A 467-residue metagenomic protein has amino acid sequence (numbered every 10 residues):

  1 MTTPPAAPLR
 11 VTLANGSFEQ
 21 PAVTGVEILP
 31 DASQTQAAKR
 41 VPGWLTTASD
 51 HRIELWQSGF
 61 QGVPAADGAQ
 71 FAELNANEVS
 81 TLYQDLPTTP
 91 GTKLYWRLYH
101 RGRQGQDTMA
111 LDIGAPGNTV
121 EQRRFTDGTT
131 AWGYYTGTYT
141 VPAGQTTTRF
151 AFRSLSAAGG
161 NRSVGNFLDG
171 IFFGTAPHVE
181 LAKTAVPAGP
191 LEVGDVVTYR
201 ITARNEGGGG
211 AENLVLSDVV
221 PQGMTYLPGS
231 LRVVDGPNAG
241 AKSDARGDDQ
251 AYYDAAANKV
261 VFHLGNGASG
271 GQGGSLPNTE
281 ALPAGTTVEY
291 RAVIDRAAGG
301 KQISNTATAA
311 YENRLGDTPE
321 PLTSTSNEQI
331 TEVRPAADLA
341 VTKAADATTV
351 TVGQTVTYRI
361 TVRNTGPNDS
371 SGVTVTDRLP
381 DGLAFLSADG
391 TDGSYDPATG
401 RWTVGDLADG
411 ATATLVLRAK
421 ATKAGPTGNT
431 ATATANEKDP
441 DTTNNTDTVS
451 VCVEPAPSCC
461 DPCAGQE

Functional and structural regions predicted by a protein language model:
M1-T12, G174-E467: Exported/extracytosolic protein signature
P4-T92, R97-H100, Q104-G114, F125-G174: Aromatic (Trp/Tyr/Phe) and Gly/Pro-enriched flexible surface segments
F71-E73, L82-L86, E121-D127, T136-Y139 (+3 more regions): Beta-strand-rich interaction surfaces with strong enrichment in secreted/lumenal proteins
L111-T119, V219-G223: Short edge-strand/loop segments of extracellular domains
